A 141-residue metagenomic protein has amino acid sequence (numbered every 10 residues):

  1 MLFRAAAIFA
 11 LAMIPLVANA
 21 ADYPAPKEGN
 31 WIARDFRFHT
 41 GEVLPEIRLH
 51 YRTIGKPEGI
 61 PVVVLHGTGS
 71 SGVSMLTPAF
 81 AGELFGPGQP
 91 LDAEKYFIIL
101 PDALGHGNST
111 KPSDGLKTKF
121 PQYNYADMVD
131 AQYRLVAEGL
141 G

Functional and structural regions predicted by a protein language model:
M1-F3: N-terminal secretory signal peptides that target proteins for export/translocation
A5-P15: Bacterial N-terminal signal peptides
A20-T68, G72-P78: Catalytic-loop region of hydrolases
R34-F36, E42, G82-E83, Q89 (+2 more regions): Flexible, active-site-adjacent loop/turn segments at secondary-structure boundaries
R52-D114: N-terminal cap/lid subdomain of alpha/beta-hydrolase-fold enzymes
G115-M128: Catalytic nucleophile-loop/oxyanion-hole region of alpha/beta-hydrolase and closely related hydrolase-like folds
A126-G141: Conserved acidic catalytic loop of the alpha/beta-hydrolase fold
